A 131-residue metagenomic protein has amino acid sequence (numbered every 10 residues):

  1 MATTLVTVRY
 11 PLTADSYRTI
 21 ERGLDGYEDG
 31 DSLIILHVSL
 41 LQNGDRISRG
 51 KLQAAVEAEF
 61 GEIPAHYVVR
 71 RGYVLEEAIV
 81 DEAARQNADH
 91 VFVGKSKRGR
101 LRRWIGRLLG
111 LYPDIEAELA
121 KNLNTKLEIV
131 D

Functional and structural regions predicted by a protein language model:
M1-S16, A117-D131: Intrinsically disordered or low-complexity boundary/linker segments at protein termini and domain junctions
A2-R46: Small/aliphatic-rich secondary-structure junction motif
Y17, Y73-E77, P113: Structural motif corresponding to alpha-helix initiation and N-cap regions
E21, A54, V80, A117: Active-site phosphate/pyrophosphate- and oxyanion-stabilizing loops and adjacent acidic/basic residues in soluble
I34-L36, H66-R70, E128-V130: General small-molecule cofactor/ligand-binding pocket signal
S39-E59: Short, surface-exposed acidic-centric catalytic microdomains
G61-R98, R102: Mid-chain, well-packed structural core segment of small domains
H90-D131: Gly/Ser-rich helix-loop-strand patches that form or flank binding pockets for ribonucleotide-derived cofactors
